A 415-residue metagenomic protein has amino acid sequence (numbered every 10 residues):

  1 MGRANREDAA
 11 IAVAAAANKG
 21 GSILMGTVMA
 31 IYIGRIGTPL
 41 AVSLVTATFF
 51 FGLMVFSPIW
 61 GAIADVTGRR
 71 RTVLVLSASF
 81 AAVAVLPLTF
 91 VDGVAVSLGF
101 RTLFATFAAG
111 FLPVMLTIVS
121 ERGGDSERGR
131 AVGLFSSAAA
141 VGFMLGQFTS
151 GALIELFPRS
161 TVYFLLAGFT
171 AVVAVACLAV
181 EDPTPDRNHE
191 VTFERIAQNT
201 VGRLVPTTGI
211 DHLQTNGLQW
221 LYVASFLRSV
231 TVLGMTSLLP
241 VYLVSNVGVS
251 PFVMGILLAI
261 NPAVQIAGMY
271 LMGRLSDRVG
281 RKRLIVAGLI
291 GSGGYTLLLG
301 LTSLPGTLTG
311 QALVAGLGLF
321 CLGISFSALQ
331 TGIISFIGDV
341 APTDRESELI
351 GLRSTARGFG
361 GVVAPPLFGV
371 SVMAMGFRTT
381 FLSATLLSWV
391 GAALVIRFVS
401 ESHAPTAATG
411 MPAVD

Functional and structural regions predicted by a protein language model:
M1-F50, L218-A224, S229-M254: Helix-loop boundary and gating motifs at the non-cytosolic
M1-N5, D182-V223, S245, P412-D415: Juxtamembrane intracellular "pre-TM" segments in multi-pass secondary transporters
I33-G34, I63-A64, A152-F157, L243-V244 (+2 more regions): Interfacial helix-cap and linker-helix signal at transmembrane-aqueous boundaries of multi-pass secondary transporters
L44-A62, A259-L271: Central cavity-lining transmembrane alpha-helices of secondary-active solute carriers, predominantly the Major
F56-R69, M269-G280, V372: Helix-to-loop junctions at the C-terminal end of transmembrane segments in multipass secondary transporters
T72-P87, R283-L298: Structural signature of the two symmetry-related core transmembrane helices
F100-V141: Cytoplasmic helix-loop-helix junction between adjacent transmembrane helices in 12-TM secondary transporters
A167-T192, G391-V399: C-terminal membrane-cytosol helix-exit motif in multi-pass small-molecule transporters
